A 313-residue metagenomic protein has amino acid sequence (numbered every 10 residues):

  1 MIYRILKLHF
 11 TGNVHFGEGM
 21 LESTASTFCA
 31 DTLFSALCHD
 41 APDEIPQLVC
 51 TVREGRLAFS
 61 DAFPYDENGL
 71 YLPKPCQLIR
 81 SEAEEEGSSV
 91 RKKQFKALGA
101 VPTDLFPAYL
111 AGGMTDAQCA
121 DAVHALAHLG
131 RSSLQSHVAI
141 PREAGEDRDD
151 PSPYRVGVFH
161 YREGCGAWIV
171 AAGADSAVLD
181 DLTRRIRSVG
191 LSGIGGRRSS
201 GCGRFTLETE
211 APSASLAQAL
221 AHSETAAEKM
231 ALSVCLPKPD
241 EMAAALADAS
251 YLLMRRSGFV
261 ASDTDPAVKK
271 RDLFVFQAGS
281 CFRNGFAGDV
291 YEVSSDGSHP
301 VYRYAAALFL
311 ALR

Functional and structural regions predicted by a protein language model:
M1-R313: Conserved active-site/ligand-binding neighborhood in enzyme cores
